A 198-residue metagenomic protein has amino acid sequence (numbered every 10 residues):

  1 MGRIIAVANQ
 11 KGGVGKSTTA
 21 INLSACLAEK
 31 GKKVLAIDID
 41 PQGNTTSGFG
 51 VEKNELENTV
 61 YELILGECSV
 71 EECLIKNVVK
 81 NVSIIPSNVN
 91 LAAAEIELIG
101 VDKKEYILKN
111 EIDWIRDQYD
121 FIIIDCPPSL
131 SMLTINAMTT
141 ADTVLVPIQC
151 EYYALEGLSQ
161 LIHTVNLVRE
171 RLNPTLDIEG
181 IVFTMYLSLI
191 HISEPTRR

Functional and structural regions predicted by a protein language model:
M1-R198: P-loop NTP-binding core
